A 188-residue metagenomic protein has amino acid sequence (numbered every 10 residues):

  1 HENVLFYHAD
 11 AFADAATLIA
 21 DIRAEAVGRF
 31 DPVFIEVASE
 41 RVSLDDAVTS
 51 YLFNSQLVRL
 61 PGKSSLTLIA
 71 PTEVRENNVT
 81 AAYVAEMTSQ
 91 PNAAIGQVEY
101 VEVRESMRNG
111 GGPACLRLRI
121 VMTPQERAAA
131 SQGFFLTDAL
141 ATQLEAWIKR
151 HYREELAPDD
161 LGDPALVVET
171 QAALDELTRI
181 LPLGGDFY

Functional and structural regions predicted by a protein language model:
H1-Y188: Histidine/cysteine-enriched polar flanking segments
